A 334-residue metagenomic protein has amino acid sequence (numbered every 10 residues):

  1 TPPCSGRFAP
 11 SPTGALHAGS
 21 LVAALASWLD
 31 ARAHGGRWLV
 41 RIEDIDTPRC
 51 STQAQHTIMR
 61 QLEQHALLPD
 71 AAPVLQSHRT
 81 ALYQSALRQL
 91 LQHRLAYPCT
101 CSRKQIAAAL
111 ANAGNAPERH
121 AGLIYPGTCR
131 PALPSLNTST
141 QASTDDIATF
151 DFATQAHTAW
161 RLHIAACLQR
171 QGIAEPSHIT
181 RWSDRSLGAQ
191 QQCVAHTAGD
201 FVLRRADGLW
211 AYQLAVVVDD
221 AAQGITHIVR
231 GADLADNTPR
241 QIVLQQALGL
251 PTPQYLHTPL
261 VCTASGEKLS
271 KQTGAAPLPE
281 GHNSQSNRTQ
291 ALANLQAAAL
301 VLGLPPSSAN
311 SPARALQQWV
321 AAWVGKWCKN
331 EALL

Functional and structural regions predicted by a protein language model:
T1-E118, A232-D233, N237-L250, S308-R314: N-terminal Rossmann-like or analogous alpha/beta NTP/dinucleotide-binding catalytic cores that position adenine
M59-P69, Q89-R103, E118-N137, D146-T149 (+2 more regions): Short, Lys/Arg-enriched charge-dense amphipathic segments
Q61, A86, A109, T128 (+3 more regions): Residues that form generic nucleotide/phosphate-binding pockets
S102, D236-N237, Q246-L334: Catalytic adenosine-cofactor/nucleotide-binding cores of aminoacyl-tRNA synthetases and other
Q105-S270, G274-N283: Active-site cores that bind ATP or allylic diphosphates and position pyrophosphate for catalysis
